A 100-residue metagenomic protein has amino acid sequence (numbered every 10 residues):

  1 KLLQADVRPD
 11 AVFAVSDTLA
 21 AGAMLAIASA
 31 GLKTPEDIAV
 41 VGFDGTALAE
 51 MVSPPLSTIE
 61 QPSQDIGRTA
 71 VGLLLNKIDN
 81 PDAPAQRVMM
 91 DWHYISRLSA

Functional and structural regions predicted by a protein language model:
K1: A short, Lys/Arg-enriched amphipathic alpha-helix from helix-turn-helix/homeodomain DNA-binding modules
Q4-A100: Flexible loop/turn connectors
